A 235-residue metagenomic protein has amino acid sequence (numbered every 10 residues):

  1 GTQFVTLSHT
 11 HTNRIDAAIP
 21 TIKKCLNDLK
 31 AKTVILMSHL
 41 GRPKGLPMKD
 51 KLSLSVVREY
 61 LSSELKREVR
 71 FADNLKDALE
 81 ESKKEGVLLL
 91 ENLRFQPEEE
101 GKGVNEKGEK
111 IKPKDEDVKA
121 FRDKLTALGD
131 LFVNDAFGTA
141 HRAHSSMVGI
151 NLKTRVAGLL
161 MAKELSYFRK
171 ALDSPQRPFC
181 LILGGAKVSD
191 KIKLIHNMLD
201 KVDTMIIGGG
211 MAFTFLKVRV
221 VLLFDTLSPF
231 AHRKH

Functional and structural regions predicted by a protein language model:
G1-H235: Active-site loop-to-helix "anion-binding N-cap" substructures in soluble metabolic enzymes
